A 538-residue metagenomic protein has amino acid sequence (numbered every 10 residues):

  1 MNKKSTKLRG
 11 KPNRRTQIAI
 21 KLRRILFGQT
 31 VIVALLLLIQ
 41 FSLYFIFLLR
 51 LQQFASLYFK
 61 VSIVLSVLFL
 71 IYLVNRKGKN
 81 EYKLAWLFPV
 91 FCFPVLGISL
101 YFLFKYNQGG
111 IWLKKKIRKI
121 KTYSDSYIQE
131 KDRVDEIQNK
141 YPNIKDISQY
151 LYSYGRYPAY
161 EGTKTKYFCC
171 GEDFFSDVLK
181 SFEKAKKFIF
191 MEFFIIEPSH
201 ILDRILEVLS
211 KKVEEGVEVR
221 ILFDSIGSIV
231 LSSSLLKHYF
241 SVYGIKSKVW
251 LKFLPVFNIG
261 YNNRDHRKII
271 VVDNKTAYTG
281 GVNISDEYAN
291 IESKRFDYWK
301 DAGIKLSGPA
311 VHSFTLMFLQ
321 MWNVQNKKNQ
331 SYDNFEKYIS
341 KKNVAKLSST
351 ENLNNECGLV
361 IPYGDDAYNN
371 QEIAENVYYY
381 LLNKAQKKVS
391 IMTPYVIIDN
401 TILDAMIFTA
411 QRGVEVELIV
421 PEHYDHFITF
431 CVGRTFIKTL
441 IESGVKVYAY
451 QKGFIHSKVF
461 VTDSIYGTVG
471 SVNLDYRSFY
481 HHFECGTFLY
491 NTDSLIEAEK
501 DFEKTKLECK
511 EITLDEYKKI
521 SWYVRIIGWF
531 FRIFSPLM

Functional and structural regions predicted by a protein language model:
M1-N376, Y380, K384, Y424 (+5 more regions): N-terminal localization/anchoring segments of enzymes in phospholipid and broader phosphate metabolism
E218-R220, K388, V414-E417: Residues at the starts of beta-strands that form the adenosine-phosphate
Q386-V396: NAD(P)-dependent dehydrogenases' Rossmann-like dinucleotide-binding region
M392-T393, V420, Y450, V469-G470: Thr-Gly-centered strand-to-loop micro-motif
Y395-V416, P421, H426: Helical hairpin unit composed of two closely spaced alpha helices linked by a short loop
T401-L403, F430-V432, T462: Histidine/acidic-residue-rich catalytic or RNA/ligand-binding cores of hydrolases and nuclease-related proteins
A405-T409, T435, E503-K504: Short, solvent-exposed amphipathic alpha-helical segments in soluble enzyme and RNA/protein-processing domains
K458: Catalytic-core elements of nucleic-acid end-processing and repair enzymes
